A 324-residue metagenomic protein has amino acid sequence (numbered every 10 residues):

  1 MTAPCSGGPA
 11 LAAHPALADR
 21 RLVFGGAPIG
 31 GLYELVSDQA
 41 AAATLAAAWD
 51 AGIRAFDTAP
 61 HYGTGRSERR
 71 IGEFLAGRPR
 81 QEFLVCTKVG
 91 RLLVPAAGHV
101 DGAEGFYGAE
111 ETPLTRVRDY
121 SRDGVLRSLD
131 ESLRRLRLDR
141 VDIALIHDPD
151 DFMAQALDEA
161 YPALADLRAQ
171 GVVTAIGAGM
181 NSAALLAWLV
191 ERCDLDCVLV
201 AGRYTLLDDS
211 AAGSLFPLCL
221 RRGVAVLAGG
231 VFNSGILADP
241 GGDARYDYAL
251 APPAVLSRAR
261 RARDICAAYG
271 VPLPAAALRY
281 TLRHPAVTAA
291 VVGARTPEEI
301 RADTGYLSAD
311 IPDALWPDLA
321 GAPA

Functional and structural regions predicted by a protein language model:
M1-F83, T87-P95: N-terminal binding-site loop/beta-alpha segment at the start of enzyme catalytic domains that lines or forms
A3-C5, P149-A324: Beta/alpha (TIM)-barrel catalytic core signal, keyed to glycine-rich beta->alpha loops juxtaposed to Asp/Glu that bind
A16-L22, G52-R54, P79-F83, L138-D142 (+4 more regions): Short, well-ordered coil/turn segments that N-cap beta-strands
F24, A41, F56, I71 (+9 more regions): Conserved, mostly hydrophobic/aromatic
A27-Q39, E110-L126, M153: Active-site mouth loops of central-metabolism enzymes
L35-A48, Y120-R135, N181-W188: Short, acidic/polar
A96-G108, G241-A244: Short, flexible, mixed-charge acidic loops at enzyme active sites
L133-F152: Active-site groove signature of glycoside hydrolases
